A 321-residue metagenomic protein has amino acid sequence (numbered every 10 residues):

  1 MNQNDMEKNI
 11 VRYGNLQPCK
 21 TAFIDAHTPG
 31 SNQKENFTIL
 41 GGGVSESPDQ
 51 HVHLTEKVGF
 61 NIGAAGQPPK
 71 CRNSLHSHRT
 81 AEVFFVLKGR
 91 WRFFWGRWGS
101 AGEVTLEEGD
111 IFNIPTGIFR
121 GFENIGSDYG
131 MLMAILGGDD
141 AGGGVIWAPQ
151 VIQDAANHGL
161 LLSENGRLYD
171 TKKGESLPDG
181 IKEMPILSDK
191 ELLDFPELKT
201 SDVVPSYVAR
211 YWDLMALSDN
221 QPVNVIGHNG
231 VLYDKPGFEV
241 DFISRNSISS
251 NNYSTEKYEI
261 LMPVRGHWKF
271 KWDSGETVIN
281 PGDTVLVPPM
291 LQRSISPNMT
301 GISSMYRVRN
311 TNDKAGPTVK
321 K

Functional and structural regions predicted by a protein language model:
M1-V58, S163-N251: A short, N-terminal "cap"/entry segment at the start of jelly-roll beta-barrel domains of the cupin/DSBH fold
N2-K8, R12, F119-E197, S294 (+1 more regions): Double-stranded beta-helix
Q50-T55, R72-H78, W95, E103-V104 (+5 more regions): Short histidine-centered beta-strand/loop micro-motifs that create catalytic or ligand/metal-coordination sites
G59, A64-P68, S77-R97, G137 (+1 more regions): Short, conserved beta-strand element in jelly-roll/cupin
C71, R79-T80, I118-F119, D128 (+3 more regions): A generic "binding-loop/recognition-motif" signal
L87, D110-T116, A134: Long, hydrophobic, well-ordered secondary-structure blocks that form the structural core and pocket-lining surfaces
R97-P115, D273-M290: Short acidic-glycine-tyrosine-enriched beta hairpin
S244-S250, I260-D273, P281, Q292-P297: Long compositionally biased, domain-poor regions of proteins
